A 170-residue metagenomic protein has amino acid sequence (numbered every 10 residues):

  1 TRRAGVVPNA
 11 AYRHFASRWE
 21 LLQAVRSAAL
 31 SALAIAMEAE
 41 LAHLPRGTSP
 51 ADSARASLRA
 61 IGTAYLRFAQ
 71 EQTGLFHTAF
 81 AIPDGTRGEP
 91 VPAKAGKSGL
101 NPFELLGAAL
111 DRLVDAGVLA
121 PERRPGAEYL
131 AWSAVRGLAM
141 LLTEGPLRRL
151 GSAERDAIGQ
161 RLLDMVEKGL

Functional and structural regions predicted by a protein language model:
T1-E20: Helix-turn-helix
R3, E20-H43, A56, A60-R67 (+7 more regions): Alpha-helical structural segments
V25, P50, L66-F68, V166 (+1 more regions): Alpha-helical bundle regulatory/interaction domains
P45-A51: Intrinsically disordered, low-complexity Ser/Thr- and acidic-rich flexible linkers and loops, especially at boundaries
D52, G88-V118, P125-Y129, A157-D164 (+1 more regions): Amphipathic alpha-helical packing segments from all-alpha helical-bundle domains
Q70-E89, M140-R148: Amphipathic alpha-helical segments used for helix-helix packing
R112, W132-L150, V166-L170: Amphipathic C-terminal alpha-helical segment
